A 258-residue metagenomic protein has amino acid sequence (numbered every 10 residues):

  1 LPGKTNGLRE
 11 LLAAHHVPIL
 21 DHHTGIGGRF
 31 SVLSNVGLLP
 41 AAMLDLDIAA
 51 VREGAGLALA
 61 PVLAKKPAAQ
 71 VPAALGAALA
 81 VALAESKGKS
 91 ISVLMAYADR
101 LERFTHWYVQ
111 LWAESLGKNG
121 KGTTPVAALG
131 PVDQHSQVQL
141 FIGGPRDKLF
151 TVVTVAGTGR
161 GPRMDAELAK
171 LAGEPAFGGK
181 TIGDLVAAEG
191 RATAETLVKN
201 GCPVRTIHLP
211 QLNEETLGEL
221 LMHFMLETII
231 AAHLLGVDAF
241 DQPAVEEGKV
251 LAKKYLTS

Functional and structural regions predicted by a protein language model:
L1-T151, A244-S258: Active-site phosphate/pyrophosphate-binding segments
P18-G25, E174-G179, G236-V237: Short beta-alpha connecting loops at secondary-structure transitions that line or flank enzyme active sites
R29-S34, G161-P162, L217: Short, charged, surface-exposed secondary-structure boundary motifs
F104-V109, P162-G173, A239-E246: Surface-exposed flexible segments
V126-Q211: Helicase-primase coupling helices
L129-G130, H208-L217, V237-D238, A244-E246: Small/polar glycine-rich anion-binding or flexible loop at a beta-alpha turn
E219-S258: Generic C-terminus detector
